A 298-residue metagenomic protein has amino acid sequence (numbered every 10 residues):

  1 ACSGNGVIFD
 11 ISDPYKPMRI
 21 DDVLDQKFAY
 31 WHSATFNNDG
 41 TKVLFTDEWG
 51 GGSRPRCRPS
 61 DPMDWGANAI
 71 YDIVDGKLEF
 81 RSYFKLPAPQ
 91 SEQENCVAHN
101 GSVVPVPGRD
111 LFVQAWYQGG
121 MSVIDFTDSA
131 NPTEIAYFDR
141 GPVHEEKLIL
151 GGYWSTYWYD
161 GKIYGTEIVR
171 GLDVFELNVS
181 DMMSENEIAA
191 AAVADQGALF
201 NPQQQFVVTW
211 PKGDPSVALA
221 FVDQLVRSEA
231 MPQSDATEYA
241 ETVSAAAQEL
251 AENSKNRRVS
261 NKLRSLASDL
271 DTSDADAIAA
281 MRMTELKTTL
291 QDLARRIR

Functional and structural regions predicted by a protein language model:
A1-L225: Feature marking well-ordered beta-strand scaffolds used for ligand recognition
N186-R298: Soluble extracellular-acting proteins and domains
